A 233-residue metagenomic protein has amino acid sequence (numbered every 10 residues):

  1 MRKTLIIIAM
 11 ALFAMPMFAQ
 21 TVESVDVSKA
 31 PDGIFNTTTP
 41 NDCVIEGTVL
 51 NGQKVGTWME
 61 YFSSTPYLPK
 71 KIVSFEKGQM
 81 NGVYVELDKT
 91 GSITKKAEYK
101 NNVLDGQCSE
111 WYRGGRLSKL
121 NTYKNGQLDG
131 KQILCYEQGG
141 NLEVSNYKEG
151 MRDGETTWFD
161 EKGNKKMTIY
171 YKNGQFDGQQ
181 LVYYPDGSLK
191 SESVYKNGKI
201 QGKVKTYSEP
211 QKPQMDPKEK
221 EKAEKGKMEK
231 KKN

Functional and structural regions predicted by a protein language model:
M1-E23: Bacterial Sec-dependent N-terminal signal peptides
F18-N233: Glycine/tyrosine- and acidic-biased, solvent-exposed loop/turn segments at the edges of beta-strands
